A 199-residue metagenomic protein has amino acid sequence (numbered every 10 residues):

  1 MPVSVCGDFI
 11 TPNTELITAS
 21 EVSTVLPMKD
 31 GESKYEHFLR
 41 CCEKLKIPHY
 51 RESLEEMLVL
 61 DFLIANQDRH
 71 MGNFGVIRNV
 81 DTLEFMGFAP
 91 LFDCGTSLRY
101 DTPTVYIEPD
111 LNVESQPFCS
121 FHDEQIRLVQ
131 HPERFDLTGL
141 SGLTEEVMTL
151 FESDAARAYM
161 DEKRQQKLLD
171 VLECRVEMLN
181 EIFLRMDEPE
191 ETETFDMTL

Functional and structural regions predicted by a protein language model:
M1-E56, L60-N66, M71, G75-L199: Anionic ligand-binding catalytic core segments
